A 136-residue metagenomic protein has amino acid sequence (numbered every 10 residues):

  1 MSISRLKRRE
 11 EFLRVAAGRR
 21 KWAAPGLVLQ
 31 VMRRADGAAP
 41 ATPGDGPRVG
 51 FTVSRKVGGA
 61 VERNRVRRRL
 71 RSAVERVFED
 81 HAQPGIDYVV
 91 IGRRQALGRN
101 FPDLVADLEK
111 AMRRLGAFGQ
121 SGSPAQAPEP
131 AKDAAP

Functional and structural regions predicted by a protein language model:
M1-P136: Positively charged, solvent-exposed patches that mediate nucleic-acid binding
